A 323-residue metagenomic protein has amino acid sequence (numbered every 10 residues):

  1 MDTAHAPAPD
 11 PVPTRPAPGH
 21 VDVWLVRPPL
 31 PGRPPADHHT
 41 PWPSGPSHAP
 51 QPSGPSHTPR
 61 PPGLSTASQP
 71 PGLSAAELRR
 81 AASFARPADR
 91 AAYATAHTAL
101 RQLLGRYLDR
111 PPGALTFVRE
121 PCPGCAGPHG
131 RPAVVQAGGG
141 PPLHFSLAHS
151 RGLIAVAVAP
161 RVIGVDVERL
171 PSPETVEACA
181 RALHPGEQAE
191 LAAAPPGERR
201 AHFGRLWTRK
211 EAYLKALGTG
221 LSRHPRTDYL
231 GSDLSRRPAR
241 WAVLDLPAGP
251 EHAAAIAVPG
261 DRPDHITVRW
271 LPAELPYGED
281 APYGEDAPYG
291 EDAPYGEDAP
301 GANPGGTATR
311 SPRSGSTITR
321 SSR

Functional and structural regions predicted by a protein language model:
M1-H48, H57-R323: Core catalytic alpha/beta fold that binds nucleotide/phospho-ligands
P52: Cationic, low-complexity basic patches in intrinsically disordered or flexible, solvent-exposed regions
